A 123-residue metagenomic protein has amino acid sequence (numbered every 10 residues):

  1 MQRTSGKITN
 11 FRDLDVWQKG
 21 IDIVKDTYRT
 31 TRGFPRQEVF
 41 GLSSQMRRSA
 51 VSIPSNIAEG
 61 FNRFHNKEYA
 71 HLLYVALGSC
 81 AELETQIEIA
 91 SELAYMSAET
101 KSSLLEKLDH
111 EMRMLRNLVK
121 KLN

Functional and structural regions predicted by a protein language model:
M1-N123: Amphipathic alpha-helical assembly/interaction segments
